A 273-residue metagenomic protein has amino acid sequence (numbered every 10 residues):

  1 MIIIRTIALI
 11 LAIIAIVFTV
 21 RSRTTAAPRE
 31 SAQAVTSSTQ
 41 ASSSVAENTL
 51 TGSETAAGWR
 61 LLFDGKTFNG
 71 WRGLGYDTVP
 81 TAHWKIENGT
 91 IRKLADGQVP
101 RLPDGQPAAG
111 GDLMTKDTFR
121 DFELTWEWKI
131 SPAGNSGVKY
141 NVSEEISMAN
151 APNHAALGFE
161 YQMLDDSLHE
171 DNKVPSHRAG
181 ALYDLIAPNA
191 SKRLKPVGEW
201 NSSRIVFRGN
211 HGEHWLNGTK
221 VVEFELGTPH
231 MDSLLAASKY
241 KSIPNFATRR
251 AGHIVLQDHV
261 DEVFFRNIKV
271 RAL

Functional and structural regions predicted by a protein language model:
I2-R23: Sec-dependent N-terminal signal peptides
R21-L273: Carbohydrate-interacting regions of secretory-pathway proteins
